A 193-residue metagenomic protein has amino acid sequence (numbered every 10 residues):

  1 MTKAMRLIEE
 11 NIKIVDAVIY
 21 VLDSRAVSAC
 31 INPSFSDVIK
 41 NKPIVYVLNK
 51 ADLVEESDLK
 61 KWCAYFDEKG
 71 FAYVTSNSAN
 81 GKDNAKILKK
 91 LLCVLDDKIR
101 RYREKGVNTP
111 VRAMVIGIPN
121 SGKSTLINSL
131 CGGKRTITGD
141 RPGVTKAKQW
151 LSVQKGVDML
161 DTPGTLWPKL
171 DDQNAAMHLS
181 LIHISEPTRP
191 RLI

Functional and structural regions predicted by a protein language model:
M1-V18, R25-S34, V38-I44, A51 (+3 more regions): Helix-rich effector regions associated with P-loop NTPase G domains
Y20, Y46-L48, V115: Structural beta-sheet core signal
D23, F66, L126, D161-T162: Residue-level signature of catalytic and energy-coupling elements of molecular machines, predominantly ATP/GTP-dependent
V38, K69, K90, V94-K98 (+4 more regions): Conserved, well-folded catalytic cores of nucleic-acid-processing and energy-transducing macromolecular machines
V54-M114: Canonical P-loop GTPase G-domain recognition
K98-Y102, K134-D140: Short, structured loop/turn "capping" segments at alpha-beta junctions
P110, G133, K148: Short coil/loop residues immediately preceding or within conserved phosphate-binding loops of NTP-utilizing enzyme
A113-G132: Glycine-rich phosphate-binding P-loop
